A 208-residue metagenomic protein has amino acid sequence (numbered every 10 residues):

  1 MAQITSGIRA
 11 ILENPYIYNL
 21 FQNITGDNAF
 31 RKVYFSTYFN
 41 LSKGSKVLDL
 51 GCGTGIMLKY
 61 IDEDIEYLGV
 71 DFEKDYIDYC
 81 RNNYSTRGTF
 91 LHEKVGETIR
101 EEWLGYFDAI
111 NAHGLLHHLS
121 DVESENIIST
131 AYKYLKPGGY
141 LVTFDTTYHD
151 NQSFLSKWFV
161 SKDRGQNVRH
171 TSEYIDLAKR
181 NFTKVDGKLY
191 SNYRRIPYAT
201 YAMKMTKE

Functional and structural regions predicted by a protein language model:
M1-S45, L50-E102, L119-E123, T130 (+1 more regions): Class I (Rossmann-like) S-adenosyl-L-methionine-dependent methyltransferase catalytic domain, capturing the SAM-binding
N111: A conserved beta-strand element that flanks and buttresses the S-adenosyl-L-methionine
G114-H118: Short catalytic micro-motifs in class I SAM-dependent methyltransferases
